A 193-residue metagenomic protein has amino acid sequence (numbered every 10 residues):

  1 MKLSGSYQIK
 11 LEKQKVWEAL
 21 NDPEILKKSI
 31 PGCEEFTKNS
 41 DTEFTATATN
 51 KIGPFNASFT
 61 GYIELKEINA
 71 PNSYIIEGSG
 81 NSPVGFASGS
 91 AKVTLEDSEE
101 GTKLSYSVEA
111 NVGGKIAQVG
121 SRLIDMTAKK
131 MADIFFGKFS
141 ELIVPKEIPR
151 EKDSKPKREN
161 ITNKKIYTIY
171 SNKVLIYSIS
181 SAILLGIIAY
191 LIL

Functional and structural regions predicted by a protein language model:
M1-E43, Y167, Y177-L193: Hydrophobic ligand-binding cavity/cleft-lining segments
K2-S6, E43, S58-T60, S73 (+2 more regions): Intrinsic-disorder/low-complexity, polar/charged segments enriched in Ser/Thr/Lys/Arg/Asp/Glu/Gln
V16-L20, L26, L65, Y106 (+1 more regions): Hydrophobic pocket/interface hotspot
E34, G61-E67, G89-D97: Hydrophobic/aromatic beta-strand elements that line small-molecule binding cavities or substrate pockets in beta-rich
K38-S79, S178: Glycine-rich portal/gate segments that line the openings of hydrophobic small-molecule binding cavities
G80-D125: Beta-strand/loop substructures that line and gate deep hydrophobic ligand-binding cavities in soluble
K115-K155: A conserved amphipathic terminal alpha-helix motif
P145-L193: Charge-rich (especially acidic), low-complexity segments
